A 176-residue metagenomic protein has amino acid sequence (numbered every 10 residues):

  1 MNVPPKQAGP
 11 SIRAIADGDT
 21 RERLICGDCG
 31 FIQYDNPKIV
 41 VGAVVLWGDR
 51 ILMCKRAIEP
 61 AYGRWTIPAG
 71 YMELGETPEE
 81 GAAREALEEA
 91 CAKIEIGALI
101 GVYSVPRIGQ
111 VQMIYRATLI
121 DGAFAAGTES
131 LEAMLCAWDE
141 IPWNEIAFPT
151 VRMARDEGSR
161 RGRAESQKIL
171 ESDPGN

Functional and structural regions predicted by a protein language model:
M1-A16, G158-G162, L170-N176: A broadly conserved sequence feature marking short terminus-proximal activation segments in nucleic acid-centric
N2-G42: Acidic, metal-coordinating catalytic segment for phosphate/diphosphate chemistry, firing primarily on the Nudix
I15, A43-V44, F124-G127: Short secondary-structure boundary/capping segments
R21, N36-V40, L46, P60-Y62 (+3 more regions): Short connector loops at helix/strand junctions that flank enzyme active sites, especially segments positioning acidic
R23, V44, M53, I114-R116 (+1 more regions): Conserved hydrophobic/aromatic beta-strand scaffold that supports enzyme active sites
L46-E88: Conserved Nudix-box catalytic region and its N-terminal flanking loop in Nudix hydrolases and closely related
M72-I96, G101-E157, S166, G175: Unchanged
